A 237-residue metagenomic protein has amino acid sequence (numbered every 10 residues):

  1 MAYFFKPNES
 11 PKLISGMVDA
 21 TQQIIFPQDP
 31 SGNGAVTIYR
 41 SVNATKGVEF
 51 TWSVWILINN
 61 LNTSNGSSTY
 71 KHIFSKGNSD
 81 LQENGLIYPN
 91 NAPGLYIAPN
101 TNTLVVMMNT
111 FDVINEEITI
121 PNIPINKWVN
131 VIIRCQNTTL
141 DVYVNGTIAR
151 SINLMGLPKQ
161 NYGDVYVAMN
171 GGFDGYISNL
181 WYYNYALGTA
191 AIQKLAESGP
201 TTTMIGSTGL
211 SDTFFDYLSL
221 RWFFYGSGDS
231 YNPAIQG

Functional and structural regions predicted by a protein language model:
M1-G237: Extracellular glycan-associated modules
